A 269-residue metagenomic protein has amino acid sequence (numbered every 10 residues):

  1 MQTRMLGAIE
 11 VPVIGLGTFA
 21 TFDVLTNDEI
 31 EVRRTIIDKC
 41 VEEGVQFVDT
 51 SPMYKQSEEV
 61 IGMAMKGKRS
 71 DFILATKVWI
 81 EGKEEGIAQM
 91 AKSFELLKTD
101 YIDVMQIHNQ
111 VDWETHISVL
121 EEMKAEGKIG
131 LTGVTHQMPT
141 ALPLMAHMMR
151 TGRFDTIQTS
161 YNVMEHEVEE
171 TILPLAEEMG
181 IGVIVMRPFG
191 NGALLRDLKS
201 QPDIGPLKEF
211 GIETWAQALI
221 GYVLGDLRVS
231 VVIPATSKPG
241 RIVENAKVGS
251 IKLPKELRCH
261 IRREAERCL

Functional and structural regions predicted by a protein language model:
M1-F72: N-terminal binding-site loop/beta-alpha segment at the start of enzyme catalytic domains that lines or forms
Q2, V32-I36, V60-A64, Q89-S93 (+5 more regions): A general structural detector for well-ordered alpha-helical segments in enzyme core domains, enriched
R4, E31, D38-V41, V45 (+2 more regions): Structured C-terminal cap/extension of enzyme domains
L6, L16, V48, I61 (+9 more regions): Conserved, mostly hydrophobic/aromatic
F19-E31, A75-E84, T135, I204-F210: Active-site mouth loops of central-metabolism enzymes
F22-L25, E42, I80-T171, E177-I184 (+1 more regions): Glycine/proline-rich, positively charged, aromatic-decorated active-site loop/lid region on the catalytic face
P52-M53, G67, D71-E85, N109: Structural motif corresponding to the early beta-alpha repeats
G62-A75, V243-K252: Short, electropositive alpha-helical surface patch
